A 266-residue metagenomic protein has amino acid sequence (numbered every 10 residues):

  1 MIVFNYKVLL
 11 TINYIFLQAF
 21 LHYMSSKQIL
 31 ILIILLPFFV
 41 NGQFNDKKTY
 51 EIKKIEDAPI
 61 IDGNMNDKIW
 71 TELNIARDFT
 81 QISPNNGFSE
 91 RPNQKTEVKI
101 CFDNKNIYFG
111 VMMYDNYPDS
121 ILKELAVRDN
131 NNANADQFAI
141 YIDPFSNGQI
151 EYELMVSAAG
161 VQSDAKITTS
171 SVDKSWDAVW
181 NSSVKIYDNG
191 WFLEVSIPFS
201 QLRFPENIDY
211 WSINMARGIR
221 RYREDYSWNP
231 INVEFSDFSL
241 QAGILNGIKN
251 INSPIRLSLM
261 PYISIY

Functional and structural regions predicted by a protein language model:
N5-K7, N13, K27: Intrinsically disordered, low-complexity polyampholyte segments enriched for Lys and acidic residues
Y6-L9, L17, L21: Short hydrophobic targeting helices and cationic amphipathic motifs that mediate membrane/organellar targeting
I12, F16, I34-L35, N134: N-terminal leader/targeting signatures
F20-L30: Bacterial N-terminal signal peptides that target proteins for export
I29-P37: Sec-dependent N-terminal signal peptides
Q43-Y266: Structural preference for beta-rich elements and adjacent junctions enriched in aromatics
